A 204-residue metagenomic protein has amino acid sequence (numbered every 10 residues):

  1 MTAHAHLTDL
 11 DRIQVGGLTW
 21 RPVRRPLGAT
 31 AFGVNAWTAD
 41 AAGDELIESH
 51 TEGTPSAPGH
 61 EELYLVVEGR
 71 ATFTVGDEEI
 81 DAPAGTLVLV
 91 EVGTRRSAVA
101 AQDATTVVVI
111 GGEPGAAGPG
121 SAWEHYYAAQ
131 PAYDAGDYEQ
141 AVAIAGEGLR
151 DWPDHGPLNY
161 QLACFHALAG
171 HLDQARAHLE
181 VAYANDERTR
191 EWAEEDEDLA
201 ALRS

Functional and structural regions predicted by a protein language model:
M1-T51: A short, N-terminal "cap"/entry segment at the start of jelly-roll beta-barrel domains of the cupin/DSBH fold
P55-F73: Short, conserved beta-strand element in jelly-roll/cupin
D77-V92: Short acidic-glycine-tyrosine-enriched beta hairpin
V92-A117: Ligand-binding loop in jelly-roll beta-barrel domains
W123, P157, E191-W192: Start-of-helix register in tetratricopeptide repeats
